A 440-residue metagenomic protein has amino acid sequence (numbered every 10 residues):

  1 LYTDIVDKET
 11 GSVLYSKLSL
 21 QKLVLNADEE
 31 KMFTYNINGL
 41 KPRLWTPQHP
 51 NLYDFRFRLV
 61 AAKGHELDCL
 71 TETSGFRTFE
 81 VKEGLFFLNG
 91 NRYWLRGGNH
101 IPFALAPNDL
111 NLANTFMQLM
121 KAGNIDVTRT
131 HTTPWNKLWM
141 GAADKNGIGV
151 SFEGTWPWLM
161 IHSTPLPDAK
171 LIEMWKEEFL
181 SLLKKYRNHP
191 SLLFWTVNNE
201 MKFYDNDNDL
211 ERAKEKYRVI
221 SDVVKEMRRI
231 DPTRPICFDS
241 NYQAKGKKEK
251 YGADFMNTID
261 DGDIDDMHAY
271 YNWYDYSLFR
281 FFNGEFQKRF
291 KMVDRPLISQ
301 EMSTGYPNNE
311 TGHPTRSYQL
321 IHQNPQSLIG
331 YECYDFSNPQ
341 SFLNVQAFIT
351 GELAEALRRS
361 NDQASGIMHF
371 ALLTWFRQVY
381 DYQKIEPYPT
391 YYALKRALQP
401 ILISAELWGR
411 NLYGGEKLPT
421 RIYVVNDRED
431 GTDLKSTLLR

Functional and structural regions predicted by a protein language model:
L1-V150, E178, K184, L193-F194 (+4 more regions): Secreted/periplasmic carbohydrate-active enzymes, especially glycoside hydrolases
N114-T115, L119-E386: Substrate-binding/catalytic cleft of secreted carbohydrate-active enzymes, primarily glycoside hydrolases
